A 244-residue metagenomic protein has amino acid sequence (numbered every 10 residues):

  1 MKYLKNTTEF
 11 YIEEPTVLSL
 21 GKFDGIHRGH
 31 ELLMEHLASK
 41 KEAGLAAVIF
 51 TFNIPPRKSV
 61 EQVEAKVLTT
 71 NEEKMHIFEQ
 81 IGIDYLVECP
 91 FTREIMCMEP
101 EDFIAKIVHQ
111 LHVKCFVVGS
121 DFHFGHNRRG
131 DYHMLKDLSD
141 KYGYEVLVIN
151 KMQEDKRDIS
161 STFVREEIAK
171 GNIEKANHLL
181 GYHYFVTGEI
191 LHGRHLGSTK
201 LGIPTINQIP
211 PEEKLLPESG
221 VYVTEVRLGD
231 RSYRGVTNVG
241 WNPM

Functional and structural regions predicted by a protein language model:
T7-N71: N-terminal catalytic cores of NTP/NDP-binding nucleotidyl/phosphoryl-transfer enzymes
H27, F78, F116, A176 (+1 more regions): Residue-level signal for inorganic ion chemistry
K40-K41, F78, S139: A generic structural signal for well-ordered alpha-helical segments
A65-K74, C97-I104: Glycine-rich, highly charged phosphate/nucleotide-binding loops
E73-L86: A glycine-rich helix N-cap at a beta->alpha junction
C97-I203: Classical nucleotidyltransferase
G193-M244: Phosphate/ribose-recognition catalytic cores of enzymes acting on nucleotide-derived substrates
